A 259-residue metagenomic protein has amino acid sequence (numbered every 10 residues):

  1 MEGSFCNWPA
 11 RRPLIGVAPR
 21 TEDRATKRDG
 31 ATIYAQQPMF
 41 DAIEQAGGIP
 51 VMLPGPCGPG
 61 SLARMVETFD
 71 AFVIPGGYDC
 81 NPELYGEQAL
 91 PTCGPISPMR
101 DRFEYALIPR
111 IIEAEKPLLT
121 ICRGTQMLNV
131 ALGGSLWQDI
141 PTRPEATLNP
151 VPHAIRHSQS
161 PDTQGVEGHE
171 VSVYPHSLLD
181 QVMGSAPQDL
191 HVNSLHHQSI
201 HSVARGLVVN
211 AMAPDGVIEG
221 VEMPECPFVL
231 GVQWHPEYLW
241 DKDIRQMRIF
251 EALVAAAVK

Functional and structural regions predicted by a protein language model:
M1-I121, V130-L132, W137, P141-S185 (+5 more regions): N-terminal beta1-alpha1 cap of cysteine-dependent amidohydrolase-like domains
T125: The feature captures the ABC ATPase H-loop/switch
L230-Q233: Active-site-proximal beta-strand elements of phosphoester/diester hydrolases
